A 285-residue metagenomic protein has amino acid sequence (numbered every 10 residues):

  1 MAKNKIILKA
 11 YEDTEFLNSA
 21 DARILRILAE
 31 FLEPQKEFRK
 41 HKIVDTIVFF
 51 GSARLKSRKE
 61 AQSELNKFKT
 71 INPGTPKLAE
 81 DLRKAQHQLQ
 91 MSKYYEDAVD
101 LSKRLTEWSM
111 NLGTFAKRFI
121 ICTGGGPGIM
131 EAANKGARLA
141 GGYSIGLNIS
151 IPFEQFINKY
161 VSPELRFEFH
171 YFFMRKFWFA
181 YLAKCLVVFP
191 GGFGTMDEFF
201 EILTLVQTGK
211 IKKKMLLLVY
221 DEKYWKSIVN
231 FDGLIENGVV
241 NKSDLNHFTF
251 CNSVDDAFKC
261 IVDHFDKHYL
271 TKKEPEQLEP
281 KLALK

Functional and structural regions predicted by a protein language model:
A2-S144: Glycine-rich beta-alpha loop segments
R39-K42, L112-A116, R138, N158-Y160 (+3 more regions): Solvent-exposed alpha-helices and their adjacent loops that cap or buttress functional pockets in soluble metabolic
W108-L112, A140, L186, L205-G209 (+2 more regions): Change "in soluble alpha/beta enzymes" to "in soluble alpha/beta proteins
K117-I120, K213-L216, L245-F248: Residue-level recognition of the N-termini of beta-strands and the immediately preceding loop/turn
C122-F189, F193, F200, W225: Phosphate/pyrophosphate-binding betaalpha-module
G141-E154, L205-S227, S243: Short, acidic/small-residue loops that bind anionic groups at enzyme active sites
M196-Q207: Amphipathic helical hotspot of TIR/SEFIR-family domains
L218-K285: C-terminal functional extensions of proteins
